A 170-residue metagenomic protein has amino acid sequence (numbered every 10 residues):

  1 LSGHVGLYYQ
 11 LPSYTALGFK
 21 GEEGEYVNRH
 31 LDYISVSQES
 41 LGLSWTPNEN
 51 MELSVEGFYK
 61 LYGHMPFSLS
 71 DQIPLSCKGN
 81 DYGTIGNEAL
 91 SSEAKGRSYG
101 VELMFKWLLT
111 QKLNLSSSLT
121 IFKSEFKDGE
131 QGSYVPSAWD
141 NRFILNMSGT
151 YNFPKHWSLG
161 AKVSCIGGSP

Functional and structural regions predicted by a protein language model:
L1, M51-S54, K112-S118: Face-selective signature of the C-terminal outer-membrane beta-barrel domain
S2-E39, Y59-E88, K162-P170: Surface-exposed extracellular loop regions of Gram-negative outer-membrane beta-barrel proteins, predominantly
H4, S40, A94, S98: Short glycine/serine/threonine-biased micro-segments
I34, E56, E102: Acidic-residue sensor for enzyme active/binding pockets
Q38, N50-E52, H156: Active-site lining segments that contact anionic ligands and/or coordinate catalytic metals
G42-S44: Small/polar-residue-rich segments within soluble enzyme cores
P47: Acidic/charged coordination and interface sites in well-structured regions
Y59-L61, N80-P170: Gram-negative outer-membrane beta-barrel transporters
